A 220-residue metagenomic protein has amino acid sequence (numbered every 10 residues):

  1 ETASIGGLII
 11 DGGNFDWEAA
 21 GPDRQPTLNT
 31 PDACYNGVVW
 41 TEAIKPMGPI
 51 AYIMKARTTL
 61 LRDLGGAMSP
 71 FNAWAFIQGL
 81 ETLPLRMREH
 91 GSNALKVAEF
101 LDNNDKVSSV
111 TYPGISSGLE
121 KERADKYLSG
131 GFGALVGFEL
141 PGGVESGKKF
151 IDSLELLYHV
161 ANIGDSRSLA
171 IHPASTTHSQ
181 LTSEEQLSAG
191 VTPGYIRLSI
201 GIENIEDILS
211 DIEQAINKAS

Functional and structural regions predicted by a protein language model:
E1-L135, E139-I151, E155-R167: Active-site C-terminal subdomain of aminotransferase-like
R86, D152-S153, S168-S220: PLP-dependent enzyme catalytic core of the Aspartate aminotransferase-like
